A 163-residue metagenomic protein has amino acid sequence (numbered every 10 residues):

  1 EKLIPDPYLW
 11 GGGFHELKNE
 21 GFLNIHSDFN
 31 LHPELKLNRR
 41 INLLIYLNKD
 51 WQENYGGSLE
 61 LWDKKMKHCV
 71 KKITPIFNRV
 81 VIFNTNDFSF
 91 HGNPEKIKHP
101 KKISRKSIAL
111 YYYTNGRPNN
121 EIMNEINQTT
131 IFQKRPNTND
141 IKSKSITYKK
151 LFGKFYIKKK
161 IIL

Functional and structural regions predicted by a protein language model:
E1, H15, E60-W62: Short, charged, low-hydrophobicity "junction" segments
E1-G12: Signature of the catalytic double-stranded beta-helix
F14-L23: Beta-rich nucleic-acid/ligand-interaction surfaces
E20-G21, N30-R39, K49-L163: Catalytic core of Fe(II)/2-oxoglutarate
H26: Histidine-centered divalent metal-coordination motifs
N42-L44: Eukaryotic charged/polar low-complexity linker/IDR segments
